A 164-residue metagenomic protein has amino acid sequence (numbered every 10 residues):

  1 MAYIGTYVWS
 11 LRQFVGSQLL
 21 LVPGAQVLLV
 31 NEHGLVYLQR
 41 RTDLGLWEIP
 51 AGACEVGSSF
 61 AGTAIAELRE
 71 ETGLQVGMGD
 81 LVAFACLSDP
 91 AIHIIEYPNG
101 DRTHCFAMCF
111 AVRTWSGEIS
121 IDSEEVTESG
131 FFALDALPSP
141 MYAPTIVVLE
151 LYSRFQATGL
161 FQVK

Functional and structural regions predicted by a protein language model:
M1-Q26: Acidic, metal-coordinating catalytic segment for phosphate/diphosphate chemistry, firing primarily on the Nudix
S17-L21, P98-F106, S123: A generic structural micro-feature
P23-A25, G34, F106-M108, T127: Change "...and in nucleic-acid phosphodiester-cleaving endonucleases..." to "...and in nucleic-acid processing enzymes
L29, C109-R113, G130: Short, well-ordered beta-strand micro-motif
N31-E71, Q75: Conserved Nudix-box catalytic region and its N-terminal flanking loop in Nudix hydrolases and closely related
L35-V36, S116-S120: Short helix-loop capping/hinge motifs at secondary-structure junctions, enriched in acidic/polar residues
G45-L46, E118-K164: Nudix hydrolase/Nudix homology domain
L74-E118: Active-site segment of metal-dependent pyrophosphate-handling enzymes, primarily the Nudix hydrolase catalytic core
